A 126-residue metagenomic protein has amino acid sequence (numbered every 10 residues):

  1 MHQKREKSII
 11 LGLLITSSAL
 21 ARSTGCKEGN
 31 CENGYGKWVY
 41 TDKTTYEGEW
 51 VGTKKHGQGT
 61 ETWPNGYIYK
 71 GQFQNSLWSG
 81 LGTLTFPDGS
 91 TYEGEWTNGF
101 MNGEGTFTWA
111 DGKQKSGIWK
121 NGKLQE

Functional and structural regions predicted by a protein language model:
M1, Q125-E126: Generic detector of intrinsically disordered, low-complexity segments in short proteins and peptide precursors
H2-I9: Bacterial N-terminal signal peptides that target proteins for export
T16-S18: N-terminal signal peptide c-region/cleavage motif recognized by signal peptidases
A21, G36, Y40-T41: Short, solvent-exposed secondary-structure boundary motifs
S23-E32, T45-H56, I68-S79, T91-N102 (+1 more regions): Conserved anchor residues at repeat-unit boundaries in beta-strand-based tandem repeats, strongest for the MORN repeat
